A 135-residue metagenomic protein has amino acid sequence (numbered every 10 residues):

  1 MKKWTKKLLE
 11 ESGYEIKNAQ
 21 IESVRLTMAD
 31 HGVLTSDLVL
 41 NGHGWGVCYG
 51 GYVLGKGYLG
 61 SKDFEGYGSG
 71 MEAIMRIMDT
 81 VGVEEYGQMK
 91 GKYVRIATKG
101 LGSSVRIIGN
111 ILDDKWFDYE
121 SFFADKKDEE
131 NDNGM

Functional and structural regions predicted by a protein language model:
M1-M135: Short beta-rich binding modules
